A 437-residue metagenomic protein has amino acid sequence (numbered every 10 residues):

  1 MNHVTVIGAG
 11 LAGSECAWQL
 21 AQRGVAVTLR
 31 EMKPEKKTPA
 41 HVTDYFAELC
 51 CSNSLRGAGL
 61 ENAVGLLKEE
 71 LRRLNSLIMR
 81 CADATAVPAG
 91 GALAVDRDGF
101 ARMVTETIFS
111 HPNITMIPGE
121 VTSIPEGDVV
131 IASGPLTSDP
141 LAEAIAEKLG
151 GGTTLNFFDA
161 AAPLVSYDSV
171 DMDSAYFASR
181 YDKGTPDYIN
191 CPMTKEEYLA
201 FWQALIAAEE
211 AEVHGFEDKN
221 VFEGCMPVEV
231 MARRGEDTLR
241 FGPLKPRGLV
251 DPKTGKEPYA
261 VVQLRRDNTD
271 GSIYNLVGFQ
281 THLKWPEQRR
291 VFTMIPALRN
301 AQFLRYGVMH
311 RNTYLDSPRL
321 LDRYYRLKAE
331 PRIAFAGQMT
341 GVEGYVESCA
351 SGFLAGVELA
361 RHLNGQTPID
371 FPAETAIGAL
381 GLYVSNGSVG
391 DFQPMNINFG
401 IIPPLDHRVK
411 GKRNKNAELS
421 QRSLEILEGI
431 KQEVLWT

Functional and structural regions predicted by a protein language model:
M1-A12: Beta1/beta-strand and adjacent pyrophosphate-binding region of the FAD-binding site in flavoprotein oxidoreductases
W18-R80, A373-V384: N-terminal FAD cofactor-binding segment of flavoenzymes
E48-G59, D83-G99: Dinucleotide-binding Rossmann-like beta1-alpha1 core, especially the glycine-rich loop that anchors the ADP
R97-M116: Helical element adjacent to the flavin cofactor pocket in flavoenzyme catalytic cores
S110-W285, R289-R290: Predominantly flavin-linked oxidoreductase catalytic cores and closely associated redox partners
L276-V342, C349-S351, I369-N386, F392-N396 (+1 more regions): A glycine-rich dinucleotide-binding beta-alpha-beta segment and adjacent secondary-structure elements that constitute
S348-I369: Internal hydrophobic alpha-helix adjacent to the cofactor/substrate pocket in enzyme cavities
P394-T437: C-terminal auxiliary extensions adjacent to catalytic cores
